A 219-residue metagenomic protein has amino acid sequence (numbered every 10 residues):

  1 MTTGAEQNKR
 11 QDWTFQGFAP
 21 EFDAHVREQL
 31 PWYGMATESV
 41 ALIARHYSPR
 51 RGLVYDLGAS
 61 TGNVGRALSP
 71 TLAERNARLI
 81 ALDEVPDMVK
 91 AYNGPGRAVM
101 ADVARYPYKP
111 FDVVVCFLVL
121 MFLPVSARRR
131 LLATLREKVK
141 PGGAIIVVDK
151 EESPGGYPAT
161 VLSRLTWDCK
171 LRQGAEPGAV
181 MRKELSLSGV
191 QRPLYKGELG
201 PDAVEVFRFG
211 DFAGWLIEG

Functional and structural regions predicted by a protein language model:
N8-A36: Class I SAM-dependent methyltransferase Rossmann-like catalytic core, especially the SAM/SAH-binding loop
W32-R50: Conserved alpha-helix/loop element of class I SAM-dependent methyltransferases that forms part of the SAM/SAH-binding
Y55, S60-R105: Class I SAM-dependent methyltransferase SAM/SAH-binding core
V115: A conserved beta-strand element that flanks and buttresses the S-adenosyl-L-methionine
R129-P141: A short glycine-rich, Lys/Arg-flanked "PGG" loop and its adjoining helix->strand segment in the class I
G142-K150: Conserved beta-strand signature within the Rossmann-like core of class I S-adenosyl-L-methionine
K150-L199: C-terminal alpha-helical "lid/dimerization" subdomain adjacent to the S-adenosyl-L-methionine
P201-G219: Core SAM-dependent methyltransferase catalytic element
